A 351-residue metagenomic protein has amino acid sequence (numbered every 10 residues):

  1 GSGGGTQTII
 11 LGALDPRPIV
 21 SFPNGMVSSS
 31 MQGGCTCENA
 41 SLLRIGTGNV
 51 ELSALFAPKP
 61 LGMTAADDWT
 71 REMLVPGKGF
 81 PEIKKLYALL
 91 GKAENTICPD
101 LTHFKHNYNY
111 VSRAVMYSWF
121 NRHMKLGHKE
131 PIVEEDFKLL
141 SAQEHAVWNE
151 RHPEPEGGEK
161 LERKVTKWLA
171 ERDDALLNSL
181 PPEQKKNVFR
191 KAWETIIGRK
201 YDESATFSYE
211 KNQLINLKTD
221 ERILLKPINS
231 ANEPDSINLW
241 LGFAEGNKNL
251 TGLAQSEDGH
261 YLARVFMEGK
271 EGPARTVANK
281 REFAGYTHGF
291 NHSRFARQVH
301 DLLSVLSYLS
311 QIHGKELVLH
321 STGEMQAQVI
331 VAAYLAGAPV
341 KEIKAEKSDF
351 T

Functional and structural regions predicted by a protein language model:
G1-N49, S307-T351: Primarily recognizes the serine-hydrolase "nucleophile elbow" in alpha/beta-hydrolase and SGNH/GDSL folds
G3-G4, T8, G12-A13, Q255-E268: Carboxylate/His-rich catalytic cores and anion/metal-binding grooves
T8-I19, P23-M26, S30-E38, L42 (+3 more regions): Catalytic-domain carbohydrate-binding cleft regions of carbohydrate-active enzymes
E38-L43, L241-A244, F295: Short, flexible loop segments at the rims of nucleotide/cofactor-binding pockets, characterized by
A57, T64-N238, E245-Y261, E268-E316 (+3 more regions): Alpha/beta-hydrolase-fold serine-hydrolase catalytic core, especially in secreted/extracellular enzymes
